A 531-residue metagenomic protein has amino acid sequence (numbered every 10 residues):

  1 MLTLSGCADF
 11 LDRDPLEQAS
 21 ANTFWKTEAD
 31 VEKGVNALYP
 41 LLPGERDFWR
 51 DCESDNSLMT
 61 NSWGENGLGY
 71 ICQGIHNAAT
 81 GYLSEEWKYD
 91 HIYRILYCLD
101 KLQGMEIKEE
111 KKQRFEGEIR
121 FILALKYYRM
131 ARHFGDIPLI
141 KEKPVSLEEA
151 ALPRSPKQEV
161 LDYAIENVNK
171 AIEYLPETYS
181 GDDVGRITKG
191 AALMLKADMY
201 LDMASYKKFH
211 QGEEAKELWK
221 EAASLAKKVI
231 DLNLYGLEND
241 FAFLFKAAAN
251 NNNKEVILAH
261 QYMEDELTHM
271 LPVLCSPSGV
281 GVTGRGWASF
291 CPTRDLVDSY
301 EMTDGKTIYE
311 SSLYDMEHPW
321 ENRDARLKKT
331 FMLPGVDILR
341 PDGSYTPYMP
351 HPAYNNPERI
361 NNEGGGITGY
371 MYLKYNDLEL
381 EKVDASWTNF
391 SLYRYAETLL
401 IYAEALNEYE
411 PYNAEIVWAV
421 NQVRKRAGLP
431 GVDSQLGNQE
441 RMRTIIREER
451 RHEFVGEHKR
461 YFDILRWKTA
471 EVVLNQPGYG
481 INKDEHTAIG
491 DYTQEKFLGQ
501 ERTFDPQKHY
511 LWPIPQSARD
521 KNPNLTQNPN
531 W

Functional and structural regions predicted by a protein language model:
M1-G6: Sec-dependent bacterial lipoprotein signal peptides
A8-L68, I137, L161, N169-K170 (+2 more regions): An aromatic- and glycine-enriched ligand-binding surface/loop that stacks and positions planar moieties
E28-E45, E65-F134, E149-D162, V168-D182 (+7 more regions): Conserved, well-structured interaction surfaces
K88, Y163, K246-M302, A385 (+2 more regions): Long, intrinsically disordered, low-complexity segments
K111-G117, S180-A192, A242-L244, Q435-N438: A glycine-rich, coil/turn loop motif that links secondary-structure elements
W320-V423: C-terminal substrate/ligand-recognition segments
